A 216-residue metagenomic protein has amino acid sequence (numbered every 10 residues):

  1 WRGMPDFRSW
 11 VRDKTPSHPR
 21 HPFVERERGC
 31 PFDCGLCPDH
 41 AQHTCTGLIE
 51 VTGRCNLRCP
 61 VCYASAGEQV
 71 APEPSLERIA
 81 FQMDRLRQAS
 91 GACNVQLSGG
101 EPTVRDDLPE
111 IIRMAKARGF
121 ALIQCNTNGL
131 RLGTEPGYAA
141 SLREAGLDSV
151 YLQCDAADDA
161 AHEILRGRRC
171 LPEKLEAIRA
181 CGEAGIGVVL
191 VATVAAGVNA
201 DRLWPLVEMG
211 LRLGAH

Functional and structural regions predicted by a protein language model:
W1-M4, K174: Charged, low-complexity, helix-prone segments enriched in Lys/Glu/Asp/Gln
G3, F7-T127, R131-G137, E144: Conserved alpha-helical substructure of the radical SAM core
I79-Q96, R105-H216: Radical SAM/AdoMet-radical enzyme domain recognition
